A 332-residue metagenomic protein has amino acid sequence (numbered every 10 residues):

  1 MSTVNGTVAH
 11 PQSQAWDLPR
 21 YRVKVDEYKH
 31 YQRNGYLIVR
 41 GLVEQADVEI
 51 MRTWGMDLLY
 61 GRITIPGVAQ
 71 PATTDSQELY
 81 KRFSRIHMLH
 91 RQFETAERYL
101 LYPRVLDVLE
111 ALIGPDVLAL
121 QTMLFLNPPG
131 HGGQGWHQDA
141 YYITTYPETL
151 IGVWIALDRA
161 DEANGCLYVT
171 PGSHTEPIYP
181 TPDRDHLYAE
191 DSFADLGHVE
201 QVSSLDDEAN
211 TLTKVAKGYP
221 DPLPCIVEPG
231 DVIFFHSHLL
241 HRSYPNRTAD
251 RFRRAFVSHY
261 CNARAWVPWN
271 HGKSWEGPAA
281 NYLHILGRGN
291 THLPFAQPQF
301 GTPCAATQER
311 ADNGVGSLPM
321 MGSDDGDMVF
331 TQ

Functional and structural regions predicted by a protein language model:
S2-D17, G61, V68-A69, Q77 (+3 more regions): Non-heme Fe(II)/2-oxoglutarate
S2-N34, R40-W136, Y142-T145, H271 (+3 more regions): Non-heme Fe(II)-dependent double-stranded beta-helix
E44-Q45, L124-L126, A160, H174-T175 (+2 more regions): Short, solvent-exposed loop/turn segments at secondary-structure junctions
M123, Q138, I155-R159, P171: Short, structured patches in soluble enzyme cores that scaffold and shape functional sites
Q138-D139, D206-Y219, D250-F252, H271-G277: Short, surface-exposed loop/helix-turn segments at secondary-structure junctions that function as lids/hinges flanking
D139-L150, P220-D221, V227, R251-R253: A short beta-loop-beta micro-motif enriched in histidine and acidic residues
T144-E162, I226-P229, F234, H259-A263: Short, conserved beta-strand element in jelly-roll/cupin
E162-L240: Double-stranded beta-helix
